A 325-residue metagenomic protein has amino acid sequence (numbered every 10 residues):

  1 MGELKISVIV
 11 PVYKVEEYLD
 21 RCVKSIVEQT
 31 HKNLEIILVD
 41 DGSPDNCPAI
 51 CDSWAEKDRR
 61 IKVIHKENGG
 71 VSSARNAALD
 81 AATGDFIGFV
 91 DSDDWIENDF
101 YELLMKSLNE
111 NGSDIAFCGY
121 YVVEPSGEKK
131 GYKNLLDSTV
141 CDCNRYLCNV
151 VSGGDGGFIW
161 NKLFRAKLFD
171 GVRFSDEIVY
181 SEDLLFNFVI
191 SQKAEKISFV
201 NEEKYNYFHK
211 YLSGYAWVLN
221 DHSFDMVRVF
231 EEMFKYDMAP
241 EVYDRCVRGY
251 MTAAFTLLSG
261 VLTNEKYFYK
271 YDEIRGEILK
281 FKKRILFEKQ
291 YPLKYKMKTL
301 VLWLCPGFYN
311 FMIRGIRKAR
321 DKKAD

Functional and structural regions predicted by a protein language model:
M1-V27: N-proximal low-complexity "stem/linker" segments adjacent to membrane-targeting elements
E3-I6, V27-L38, N46, D58-K62: Short loop->beta transition adjacent to catalytic acidic/histidine clusters or analogous donor-positioning motifs
S25, D40-A49, E67: A conserved acidic beta->alpha catalytic loop
K66-A82: Glycine-rich, basic loop-to-helix element that forms the pyrophosphate-binding segment of sugar-nucleotide handling
V71, S92-I197, Y205-D221, M238: Donor-binding/catalytic cores of nucleotide-activated saccharide and glycerol-phosphate transferases/polymerases
I87: Short aromatic/hydrophobic "clamp" motif used to bind/position activated sugar donors
E202-Y211, A216-Y243, T252-R284: Catalytic core of nucleotide-sugar-dependent glycosyltransferases
T263-D325: Membrane-interface aromatic/basic loop that binds lipid-linked glycans or pyrophosphate carriers, typified by
